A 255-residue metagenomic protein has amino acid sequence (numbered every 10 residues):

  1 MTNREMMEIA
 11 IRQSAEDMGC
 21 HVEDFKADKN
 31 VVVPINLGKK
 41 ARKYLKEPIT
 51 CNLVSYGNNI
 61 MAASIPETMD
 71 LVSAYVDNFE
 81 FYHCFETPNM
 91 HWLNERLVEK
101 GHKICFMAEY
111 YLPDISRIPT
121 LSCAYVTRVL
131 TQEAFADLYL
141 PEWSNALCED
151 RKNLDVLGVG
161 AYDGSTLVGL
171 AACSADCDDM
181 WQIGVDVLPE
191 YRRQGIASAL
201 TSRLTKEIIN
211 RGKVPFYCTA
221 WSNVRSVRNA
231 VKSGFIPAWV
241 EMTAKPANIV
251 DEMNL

Functional and structural regions predicted by a protein language model:
T2-E5, I9-C20, G158-G160, A175 (+2 more regions): Long, contiguous binding/interaction regions
N3-F135: Acyl-donor-binding surface of acyltransferase catalytic domains
I60-A63, I208-A220: Conserved GNAT acetyl-CoA-binding A-motif
K103-P113, I236-D251: Conserved catalytic-core motifs of GNAT/GCN5-like acyltransferases
L112-G164: A contiguous catalytic/ligand-binding core that recognizes phosphate-bearing ligands
D150-L157, A161-M180, G184-L188: A conserved beta-strand-loop-helix scaffold within acyl/acetyltransferase catalytic domains
I183, R193-E207, R228, K232: Conserved acetyl-CoA-binding loop-helix of GNAT-fold acetyltransferases
Y217-R228, I236, T243-N248: Conserved beta-strand-loop-alpha-helix junction that forms the acyl-donor binding cleft
